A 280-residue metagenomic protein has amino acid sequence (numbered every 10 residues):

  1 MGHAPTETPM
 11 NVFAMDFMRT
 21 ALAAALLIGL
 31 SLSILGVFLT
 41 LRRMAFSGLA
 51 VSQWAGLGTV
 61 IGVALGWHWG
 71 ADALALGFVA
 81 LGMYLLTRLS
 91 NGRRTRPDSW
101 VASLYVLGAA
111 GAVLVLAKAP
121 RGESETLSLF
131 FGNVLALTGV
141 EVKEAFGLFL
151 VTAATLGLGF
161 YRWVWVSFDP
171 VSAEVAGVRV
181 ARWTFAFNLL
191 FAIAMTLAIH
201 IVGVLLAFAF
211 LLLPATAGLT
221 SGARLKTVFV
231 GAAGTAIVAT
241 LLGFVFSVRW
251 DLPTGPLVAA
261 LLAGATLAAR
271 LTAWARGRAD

Functional and structural regions predicted by a protein language model:
G2-L30, D280: Membrane-interfacial amphipathic/re-entrant helices at transmembrane-helix boundaries
D16, R93, P97-Y161: Transmembrane helix-bundle core of multi-pass membrane transporters and related energy-transducing complexes
A21, W69-G77, D98-A102, F146 (+2 more regions): Loop-to-transmembrane alpha-helix initiation sites
V37-G122, G218-G231, S247-W250, A273-A275: Short loop segments and helix-boundary regions at transmembrane helix junctions of multi-pass inner-membrane proteins
Q53-A64, S103-L116, A136, V180-A192 (+2 more regions): Small-residue-rich segments of transmembrane alpha-helices in multi-pass membrane proteins, especially helix faces
A154-F187: Membrane-helix/interface signature in polytopic inner-membrane proteins
R162, L271-D280: Membrane-interface capping segments at transmembrane-helix boundaries
L205-P256: Transmembrane alpha-helical segments in multi-pass inner-membrane proteins
